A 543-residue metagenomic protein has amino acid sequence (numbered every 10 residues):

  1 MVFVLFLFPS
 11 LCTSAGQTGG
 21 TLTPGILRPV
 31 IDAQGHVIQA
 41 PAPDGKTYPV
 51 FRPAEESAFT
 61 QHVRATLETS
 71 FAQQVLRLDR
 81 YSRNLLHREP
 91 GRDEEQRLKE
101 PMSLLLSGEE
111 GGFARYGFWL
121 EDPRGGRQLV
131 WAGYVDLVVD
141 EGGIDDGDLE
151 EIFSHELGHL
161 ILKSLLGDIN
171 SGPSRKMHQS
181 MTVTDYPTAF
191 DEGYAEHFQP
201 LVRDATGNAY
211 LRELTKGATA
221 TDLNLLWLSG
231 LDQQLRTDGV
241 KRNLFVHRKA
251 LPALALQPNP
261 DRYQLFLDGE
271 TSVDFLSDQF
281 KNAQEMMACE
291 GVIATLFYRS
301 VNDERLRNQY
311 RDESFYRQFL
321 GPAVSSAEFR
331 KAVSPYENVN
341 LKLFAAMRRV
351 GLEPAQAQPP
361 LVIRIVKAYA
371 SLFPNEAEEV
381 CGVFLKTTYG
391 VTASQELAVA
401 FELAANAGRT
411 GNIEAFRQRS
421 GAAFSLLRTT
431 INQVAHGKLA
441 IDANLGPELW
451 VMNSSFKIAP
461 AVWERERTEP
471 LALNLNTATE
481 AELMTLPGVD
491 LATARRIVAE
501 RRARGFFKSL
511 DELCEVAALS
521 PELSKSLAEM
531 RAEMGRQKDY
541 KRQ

Functional and structural regions predicted by a protein language model:
M1-S10: Bacterial N-terminal signal peptides
G16-H87: Acidic/polar low-complexity interaction segments
T66-D146, E150: Auxiliary, metal-adjacent structural segments of Zn-dependent hydrolase domains
E151-D168, E192-E196, P200: Active-site recognition of the HExxH zinc-binding catalytic motif
G172-A435: Replace "(M1/M4/M9/M12/WLM)" with "(e.g., M1/M4/M8/M9/M12/M26/WLM)" and add "not limited to" to clarify scope
G437-T485, D511-Q543: C-terminal extensions
D490-T493, S520-P521: Small-residue hinge/turn detector
V498-G505: Residue-level signature of tetratricopeptide-repeat
